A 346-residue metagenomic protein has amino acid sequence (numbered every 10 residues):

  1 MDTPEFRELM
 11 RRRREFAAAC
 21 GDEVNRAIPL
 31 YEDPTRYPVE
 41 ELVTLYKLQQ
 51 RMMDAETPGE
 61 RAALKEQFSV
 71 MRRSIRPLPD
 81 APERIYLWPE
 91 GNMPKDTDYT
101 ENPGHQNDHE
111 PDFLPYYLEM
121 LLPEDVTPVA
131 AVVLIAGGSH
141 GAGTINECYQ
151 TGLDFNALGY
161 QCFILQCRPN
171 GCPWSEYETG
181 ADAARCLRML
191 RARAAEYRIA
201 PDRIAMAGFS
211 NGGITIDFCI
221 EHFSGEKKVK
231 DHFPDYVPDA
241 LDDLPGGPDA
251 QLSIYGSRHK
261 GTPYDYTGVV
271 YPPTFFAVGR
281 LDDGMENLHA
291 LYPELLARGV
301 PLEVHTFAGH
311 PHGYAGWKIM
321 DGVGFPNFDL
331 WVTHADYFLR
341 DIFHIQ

Functional and structural regions predicted by a protein language model:
K65-D125: N-terminal cap/lid segment of alpha/beta-hydrolase-fold proteins
V129-G137: Short beta-strand element of the alpha/beta-hydrolase
A136-G141, R280-L281: Active-site glycine-rich loops that stabilize anionic/oxyanionic intermediates across multiple enzyme folds
T144-I145, C167-Y197, V323-F328: Catalytic nucleophile-loop/oxyanion-hole region of alpha/beta-hydrolase and closely related hydrolase-like folds
N146-F163: Short amphipathic alpha-helix adjacent to the substrate-entry channel of hydrolases
R185-V269: Primarily recognizes the serine-hydrolase "nucleophile elbow" in alpha/beta-hydrolase and SGNH/GDSL folds
F276-V278: Short beta-strand/loop motif that positions the catalytic acidic residue of the alpha/beta-hydrolase fold
G299-Q346: C-terminal catalytic histidine-bearing segment of alpha/beta-hydrolase fold enzymes
